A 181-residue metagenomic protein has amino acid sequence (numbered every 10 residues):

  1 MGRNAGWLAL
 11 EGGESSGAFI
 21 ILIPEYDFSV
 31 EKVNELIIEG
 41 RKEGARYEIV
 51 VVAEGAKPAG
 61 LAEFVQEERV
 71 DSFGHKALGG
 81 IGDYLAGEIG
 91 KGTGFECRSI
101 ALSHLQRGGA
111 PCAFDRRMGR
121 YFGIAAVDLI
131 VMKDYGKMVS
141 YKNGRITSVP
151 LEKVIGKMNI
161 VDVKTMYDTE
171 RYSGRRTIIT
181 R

Functional and structural regions predicted by a protein language model:
M1-E96: Accessory alpha-helical/coil subdomains and C-terminal extensions that flank or cap enzyme catalytic cores
A77-R181: C-terminal non-catalytic interaction/assembly regions of soluble proteins
